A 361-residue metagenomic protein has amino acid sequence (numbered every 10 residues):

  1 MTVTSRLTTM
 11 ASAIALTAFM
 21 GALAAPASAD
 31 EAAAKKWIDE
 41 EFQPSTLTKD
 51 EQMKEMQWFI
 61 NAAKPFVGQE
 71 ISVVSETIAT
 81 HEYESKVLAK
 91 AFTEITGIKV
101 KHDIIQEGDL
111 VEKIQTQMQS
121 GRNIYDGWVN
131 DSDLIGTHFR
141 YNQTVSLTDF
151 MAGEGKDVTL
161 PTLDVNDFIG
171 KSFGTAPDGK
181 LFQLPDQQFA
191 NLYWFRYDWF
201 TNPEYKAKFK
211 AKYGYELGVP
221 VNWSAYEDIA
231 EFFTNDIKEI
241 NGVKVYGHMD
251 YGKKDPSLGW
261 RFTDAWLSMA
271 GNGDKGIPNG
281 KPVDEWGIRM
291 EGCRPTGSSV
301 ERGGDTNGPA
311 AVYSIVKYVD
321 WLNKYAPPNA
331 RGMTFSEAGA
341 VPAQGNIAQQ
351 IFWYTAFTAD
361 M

Functional and structural regions predicted by a protein language model:
T2-P26: Gram-negative bacterial Sec-dependent N-terminal signal peptides
E31-P65, S132-L192: Hinge/lid segment of periplasmic solute-binding proteins
L47-T48, M53-M56, G68-V87, F189: Extracytoplasmic "Venus flytrap"
E55-A62, A79-G97, W194, D198-F200: Short, polar/charged alpha-helical segment
E70, E94-Q106, S120-I124, K208-G218 (+3 more regions): A local structural motif
K90-D167, N202-E204, K208-K210, V341 (+1 more regions): Extracytoplasmic "Venus flytrap"/periplasmic binding protein-like
I105-K113, V221-A225, N329-A343: Short helix-initiation/N-cap motifs at beta->coil->alpha
A225-E231, S268-G332: Glycine-centered hinge/linker elements that transmit conformational signals in sensory and ligand-binding systems
